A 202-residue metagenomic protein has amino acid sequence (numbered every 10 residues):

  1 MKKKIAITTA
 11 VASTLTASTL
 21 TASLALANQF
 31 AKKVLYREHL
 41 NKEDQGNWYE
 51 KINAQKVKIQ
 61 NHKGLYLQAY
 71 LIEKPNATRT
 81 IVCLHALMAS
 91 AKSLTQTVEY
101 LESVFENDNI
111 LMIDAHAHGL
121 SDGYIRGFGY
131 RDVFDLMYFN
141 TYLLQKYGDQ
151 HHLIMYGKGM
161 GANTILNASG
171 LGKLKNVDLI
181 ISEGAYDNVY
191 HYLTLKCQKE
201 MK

Functional and structural regions predicted by a protein language model:
T8-Q60: An N-terminal hydrophobic leader/cap segment in hydrolases
H62-E73: A short loop-to-beta-strand scaffold at the N-terminal edge of the catalytic core in hydrolase folds
T78-A86: Short beta-strand element of the alpha/beta-hydrolase
L87-L101: The serine-hydrolase catalytic nucleophile loop
V98, E102-D122: Conserved alpha/beta-hydrolase
R126-Y147: Alpha/beta-hydrolase active-site loop
Y147-G159: Alpha/beta-hydrolase fold nucleophile elbow
N167-K202: Hydrolase active-site cap/lid region
